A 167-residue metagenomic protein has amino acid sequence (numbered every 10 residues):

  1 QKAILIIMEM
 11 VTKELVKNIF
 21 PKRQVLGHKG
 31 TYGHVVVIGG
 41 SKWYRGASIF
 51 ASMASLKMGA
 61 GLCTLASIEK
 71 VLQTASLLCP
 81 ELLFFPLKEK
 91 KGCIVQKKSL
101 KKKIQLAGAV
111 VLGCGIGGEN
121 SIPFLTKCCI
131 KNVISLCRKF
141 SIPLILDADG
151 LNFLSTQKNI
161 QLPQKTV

Functional and structural regions predicted by a protein language model:
Q1-I38, K42, F153: YjeF_N-associated NAD(P)HX repair module
I4-L5, V11-K13, A66-V167: Glycine-rich phosphate/dinucleotide-binding loop and adjoining beta-alpha-beta core of small-molecule
V16, P21-R23, I49-A51, K70 (+1 more regions): Residue-level detector of functional hotspots within protein domains
Q24-L26, M53, L106-A107: Short N-terminal helix-initiation segments at or just after the protein's N-terminus
H28-G92: Substrate-binding N-lobe of the ribokinase-like
